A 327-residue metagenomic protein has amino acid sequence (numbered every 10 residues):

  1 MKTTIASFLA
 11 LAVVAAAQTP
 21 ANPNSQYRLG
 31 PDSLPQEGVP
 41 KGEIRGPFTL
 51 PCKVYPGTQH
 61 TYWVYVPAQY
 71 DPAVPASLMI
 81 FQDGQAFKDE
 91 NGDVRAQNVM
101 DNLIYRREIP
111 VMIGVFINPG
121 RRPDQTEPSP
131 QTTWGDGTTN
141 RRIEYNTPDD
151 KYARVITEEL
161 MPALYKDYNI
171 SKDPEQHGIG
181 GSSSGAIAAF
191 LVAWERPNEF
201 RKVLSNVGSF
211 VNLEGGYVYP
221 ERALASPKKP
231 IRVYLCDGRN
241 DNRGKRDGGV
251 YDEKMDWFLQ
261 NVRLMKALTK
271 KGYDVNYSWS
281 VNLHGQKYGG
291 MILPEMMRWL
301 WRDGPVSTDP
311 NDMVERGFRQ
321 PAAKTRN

Functional and structural regions predicted by a protein language model:
M1-A10: Sec-dependent signal peptide recognition, specifically the positively charged N-region followed immediately by
L9-Q18: Hydrophobic h-region of N-terminal signal peptides that target proteins for export in Gram-negative bacteria
Q18-N327: Non-catalytic cap/lid and distal C-terminal segments of serine-dependent acyl enzymes
